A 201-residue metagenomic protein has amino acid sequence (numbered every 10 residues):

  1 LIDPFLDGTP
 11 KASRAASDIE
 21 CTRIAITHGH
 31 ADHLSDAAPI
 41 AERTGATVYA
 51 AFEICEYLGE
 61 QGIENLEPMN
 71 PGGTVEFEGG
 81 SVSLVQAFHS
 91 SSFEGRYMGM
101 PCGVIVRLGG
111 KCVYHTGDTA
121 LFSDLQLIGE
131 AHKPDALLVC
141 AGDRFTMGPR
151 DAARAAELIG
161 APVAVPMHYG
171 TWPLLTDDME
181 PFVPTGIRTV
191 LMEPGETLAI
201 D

Functional and structural regions predicted by a protein language model:
L1-G8, P71-T74, G79-S90, A120-L121 (+1 more regions): Conserved catalytic scaffold of divalent metal-dependent phosphoesterases
L1-H30, S35-E42, S90-G95, T119-A131: Pre-active-site segment of Zn-dependent metallo-hydrolases
L1-P4, C21-G29, Y49-F52, Y114-T119 (+3 more regions): Active-site neighborhood of phospho(di)ester-bond hydrolases with catalytic His/Asp-centered motifs
G8-T9, H30-S35, C55-L58, G73-E76 (+5 more regions): Active-site environment of divalent metal-dependent phosphoester hydrolases
C21, T27, S35-S91: Glycine/small-residue-rich loop that forms an oxyanion/phosphate-binding "nest" at active or ligand-binding sites
T47, G59-T74, A153-D201: Binuclear metal-ion centers of metallo-dependent hydrolases, dominated by the metallo-beta-lactamase
T74-S83, R107-V113, I200-D201: Beta-strand-turn-beta hairpins that frame and shape the catalytic cleft of phosphate-ester-processing enzymes
S91-L158, P181: Active-site-proximal loop/helix segments of hydrolase catalytic cores
